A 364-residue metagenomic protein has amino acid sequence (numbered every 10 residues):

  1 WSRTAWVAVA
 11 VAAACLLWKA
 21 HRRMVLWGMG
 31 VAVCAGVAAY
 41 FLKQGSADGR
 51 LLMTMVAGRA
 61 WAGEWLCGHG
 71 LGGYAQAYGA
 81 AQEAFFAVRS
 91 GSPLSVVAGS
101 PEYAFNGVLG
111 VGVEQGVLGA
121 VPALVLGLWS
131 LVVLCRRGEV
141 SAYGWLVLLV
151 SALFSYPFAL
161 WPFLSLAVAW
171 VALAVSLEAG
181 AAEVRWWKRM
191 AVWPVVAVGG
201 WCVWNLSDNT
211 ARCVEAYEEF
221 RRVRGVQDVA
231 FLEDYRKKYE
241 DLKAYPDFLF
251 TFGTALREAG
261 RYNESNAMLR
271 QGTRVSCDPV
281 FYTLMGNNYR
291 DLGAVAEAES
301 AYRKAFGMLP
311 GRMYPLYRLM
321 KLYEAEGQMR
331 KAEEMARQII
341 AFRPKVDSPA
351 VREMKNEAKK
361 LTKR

Functional and structural regions predicted by a protein language model:
W1-A39, W170-G180: Hydrophobic alpha-helical segments of polytopic membrane proteins
A8, A13-L16, A123-L126, S141-W186: Transmembrane alpha-helices of multi-pass inner-membrane enzymes
M24, Q115-A142: Hydrophobic transmembrane alpha-helices and their immediate junctions
A39-L52, V196-V226: Hydrophobic alpha-helical transmembrane segments in integral membrane proteins
L71-V113: Interfacial juxtamembrane loops and adjacent helix segments that form the catalytic/substrate-binding surfaces
D247-T251, V280-L284, M313-R318, S348-E353: Alpha-solenoid helical repeat scaffolds
